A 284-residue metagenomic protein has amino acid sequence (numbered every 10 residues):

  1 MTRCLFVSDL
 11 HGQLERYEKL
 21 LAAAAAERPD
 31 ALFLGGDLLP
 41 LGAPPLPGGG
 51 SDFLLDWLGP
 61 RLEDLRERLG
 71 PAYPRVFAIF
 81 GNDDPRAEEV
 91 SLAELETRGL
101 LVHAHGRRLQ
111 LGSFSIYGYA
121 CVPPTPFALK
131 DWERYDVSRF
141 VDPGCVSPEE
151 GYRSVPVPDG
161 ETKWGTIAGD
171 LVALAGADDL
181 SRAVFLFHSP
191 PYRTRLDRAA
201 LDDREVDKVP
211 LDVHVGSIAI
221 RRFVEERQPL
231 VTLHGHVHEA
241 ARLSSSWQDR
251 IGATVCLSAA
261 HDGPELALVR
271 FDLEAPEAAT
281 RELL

Functional and structural regions predicted by a protein language model:
T2-H11, S113-T125, E149, V184-H188 (+2 more regions): Active-site-proximal beta-strand elements of phosphoester/diester hydrolases
S8, L39-W57, P126-F140: Acidic/histidine-rich helix-loop elements that form or flank divalent-metal/phosphate-binding sites at the catalytic
D9, L32, D37, G81 (+5 more regions): Divalent metal-coordination and catalytic microenvironments
H11-E15, L39-A43, A78-V90, L109-Q110 (+4 more regions): Active-site environment of divalent metal-dependent phosphoester hydrolases
L14-L111, A259: Core catalytic region of metal-dependent phosphoesterases/phosphodiesterases, especially metallo-beta-lactamase-like
S51-P60, V206-I218: A short acidic, glycine-rich active-site loop that binds or catalyzes chemistry on phosphate/adenosine moieties
R108-G112, K208-L211, I218-E226, E239-L284: Binuclear metal-dependent phosphoesterase catalytic core
F114-L211: Active-site-proximal loop/helix segment associated with metal-binding centers of metalloenzymes
